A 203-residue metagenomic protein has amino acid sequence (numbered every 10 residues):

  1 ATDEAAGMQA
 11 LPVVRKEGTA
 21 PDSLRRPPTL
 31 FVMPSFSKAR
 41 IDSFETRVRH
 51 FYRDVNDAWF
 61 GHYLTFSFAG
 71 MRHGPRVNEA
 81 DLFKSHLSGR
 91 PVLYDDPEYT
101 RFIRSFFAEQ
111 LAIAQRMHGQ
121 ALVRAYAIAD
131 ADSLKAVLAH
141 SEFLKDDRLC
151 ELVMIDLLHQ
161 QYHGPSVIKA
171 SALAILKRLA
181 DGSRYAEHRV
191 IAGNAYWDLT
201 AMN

Functional and structural regions predicted by a protein language model:
T2-N203: Oxidative protein folding and maturation machinery
